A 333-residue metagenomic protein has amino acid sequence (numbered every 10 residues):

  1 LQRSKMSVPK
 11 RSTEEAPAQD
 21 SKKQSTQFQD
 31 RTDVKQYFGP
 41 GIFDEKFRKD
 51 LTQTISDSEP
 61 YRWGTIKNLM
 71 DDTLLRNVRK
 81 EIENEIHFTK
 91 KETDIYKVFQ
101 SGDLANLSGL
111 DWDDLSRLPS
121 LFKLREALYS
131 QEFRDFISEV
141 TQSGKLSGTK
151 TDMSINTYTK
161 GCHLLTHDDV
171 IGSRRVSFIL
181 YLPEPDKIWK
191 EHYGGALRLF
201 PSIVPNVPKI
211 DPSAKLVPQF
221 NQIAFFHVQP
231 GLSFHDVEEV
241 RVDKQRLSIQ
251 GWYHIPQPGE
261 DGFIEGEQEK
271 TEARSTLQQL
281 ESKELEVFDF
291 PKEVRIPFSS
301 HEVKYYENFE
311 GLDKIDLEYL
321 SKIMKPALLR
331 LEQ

Functional and structural regions predicted by a protein language model:
L1-K5: Short, Lys/Arg-enriched N-terminal segments with co-localized hydrophobic residues within the first ~10-30 amino acids
S7-E14, Q24-D30, N156-T157, G161-C162 (+3 more regions): Catalytic core of Fe(II)/2-oxoglutarate
V8-Q53, S58, L74-I86, S138-L146 (+2 more regions): Aromatic-rich, lipid-facing transmembrane alpha helices and their immediate juxtamembrane interface loops in integral
K46, D50-V140, D289-Q333: Non-heme Fe(II)/2-oxoglutarate
D72, Q131, D135, V176 (+2 more regions): A structural signal for well-ordered alpha-helical segments within the folded catalytic domains of diverse enzymes
I86-F88, K145, D186-E191: Proline-centered turn/helix-capping motifs that create local helix->coil transitions or kinks
G144-S154, H192-Y193: A short coil-to-beta-strand element that immediately follows conserved catalytic motifs
